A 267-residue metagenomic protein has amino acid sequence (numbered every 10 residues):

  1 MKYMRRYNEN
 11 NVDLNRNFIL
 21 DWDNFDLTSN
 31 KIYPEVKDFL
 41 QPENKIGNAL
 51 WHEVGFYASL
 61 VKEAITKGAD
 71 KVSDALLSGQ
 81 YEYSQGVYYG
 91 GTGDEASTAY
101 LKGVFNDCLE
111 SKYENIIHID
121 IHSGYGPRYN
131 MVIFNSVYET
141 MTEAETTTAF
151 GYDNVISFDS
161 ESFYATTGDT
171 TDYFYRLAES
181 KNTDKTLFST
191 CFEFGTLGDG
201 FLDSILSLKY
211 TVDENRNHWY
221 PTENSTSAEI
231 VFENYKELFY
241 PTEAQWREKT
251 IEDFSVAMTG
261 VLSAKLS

Functional and structural regions predicted by a protein language model:
M1-S267: Structured catalytic-domain cores with a bias toward divalent-metal coordination
